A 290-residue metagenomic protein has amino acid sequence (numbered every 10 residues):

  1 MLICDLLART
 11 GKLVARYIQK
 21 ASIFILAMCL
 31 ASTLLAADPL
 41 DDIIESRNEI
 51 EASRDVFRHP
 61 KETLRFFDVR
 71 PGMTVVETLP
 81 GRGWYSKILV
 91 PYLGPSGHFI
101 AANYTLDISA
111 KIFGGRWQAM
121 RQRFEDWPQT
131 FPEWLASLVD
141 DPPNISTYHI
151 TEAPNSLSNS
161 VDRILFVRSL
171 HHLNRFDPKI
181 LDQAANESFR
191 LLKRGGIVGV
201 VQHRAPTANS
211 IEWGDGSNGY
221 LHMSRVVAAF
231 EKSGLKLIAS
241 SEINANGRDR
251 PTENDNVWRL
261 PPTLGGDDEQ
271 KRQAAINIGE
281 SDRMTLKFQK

Functional and structural regions predicted by a protein language model:
L40-L64: Class I SAM-dependent methyltransferase Rossmann-like catalytic core, especially the SAM/SAH-binding loop
M73-G81: Conserved class I S-adenosyl-L-methionine
R116-E152: S-adenosyl-L-methionine
P154-I164: A short acidic, Gly/Pro-enriched loop at the edge of an enzyme's catalytic core that lines a small-molecule cofactor
D162-K179: A short SAM/SAH-binding and catalytic strip from SAM-dependent methyltransferases
L181-R194: A short glycine-rich, Lys/Arg-flanked "PGG" loop and its adjoining helix->strand segment in the class I
G195-Q202: Conserved beta-strand signature within the Rossmann-like core of class I S-adenosyl-L-methionine
E253-K290: Core SAM-dependent methyltransferase catalytic element
